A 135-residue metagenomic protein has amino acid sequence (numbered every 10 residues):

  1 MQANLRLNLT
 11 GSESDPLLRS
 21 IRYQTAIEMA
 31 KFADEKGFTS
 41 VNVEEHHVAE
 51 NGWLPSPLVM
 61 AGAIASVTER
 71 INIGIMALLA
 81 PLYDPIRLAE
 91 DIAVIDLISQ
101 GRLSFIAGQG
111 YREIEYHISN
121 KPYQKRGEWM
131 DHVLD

Functional and structural regions predicted by a protein language model:
M1-I73: N-terminal beta1-alpha1-beta2 module of alpha/beta enzyme domains
M1-R19, L82-D135: Flexible, glycine-rich active-site loops centered on histidine and acidic residues that chelate a metal or position
E44, M76, I106-G108: Structural motif
I75-Y83: Active-site nucleophile and cofactor-binding loops and adjacent substrate-binding regions of central metabolic enzymes
